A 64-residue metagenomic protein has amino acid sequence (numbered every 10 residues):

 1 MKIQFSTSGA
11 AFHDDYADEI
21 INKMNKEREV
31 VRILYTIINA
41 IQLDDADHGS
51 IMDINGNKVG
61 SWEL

Functional and structural regions predicted by a protein language model:
M1-Y35: N-terminal acidic leader/helix
N39-L43: Mixed-charge, glycine-accented linear interaction segment located at domain edges/termini
A46-L64: Short, mixed-charge low-complexity intrinsically disordered segments
